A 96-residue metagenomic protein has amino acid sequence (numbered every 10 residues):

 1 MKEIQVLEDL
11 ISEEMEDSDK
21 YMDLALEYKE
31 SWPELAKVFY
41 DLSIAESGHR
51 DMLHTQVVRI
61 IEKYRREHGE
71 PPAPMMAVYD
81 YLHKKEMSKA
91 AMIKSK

Functional and structural regions predicted by a protein language model:
M1-K96: Non-heme di-metal
